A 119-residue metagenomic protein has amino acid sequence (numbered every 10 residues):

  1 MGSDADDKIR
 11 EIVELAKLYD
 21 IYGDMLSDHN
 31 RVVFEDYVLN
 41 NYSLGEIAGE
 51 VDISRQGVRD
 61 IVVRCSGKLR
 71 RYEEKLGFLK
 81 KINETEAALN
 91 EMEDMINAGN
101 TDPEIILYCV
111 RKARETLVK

Functional and structural regions predicted by a protein language model:
D7-Y22: Short, Lys/Arg-enriched N-terminal segment that forms or immediately precedes the first helix of a structured domain
D24, G49: Alpha-helical residues within the helix-turn-helix
D28-L39: Short amphipathic alpha helix immediately N-terminal
V33, I47-A48, V58: Hydrophobic positions on the alpha-helical face of helix-turn-helix-like DNA-binding modules
S54-R55: Helix-turn-helix DNA-binding motif, specifically the short coil turn and the N-cap/start of the second
I61-R64: Residues within the DNA-recognition helix of helix-turn-helix
S66-E73: C-terminal flanking helix
L76-T101: Intrinsically disordered, low-complexity basic tails/linkers immediately adjacent to helix-turn-helix/homeobox/MYB/SANT
